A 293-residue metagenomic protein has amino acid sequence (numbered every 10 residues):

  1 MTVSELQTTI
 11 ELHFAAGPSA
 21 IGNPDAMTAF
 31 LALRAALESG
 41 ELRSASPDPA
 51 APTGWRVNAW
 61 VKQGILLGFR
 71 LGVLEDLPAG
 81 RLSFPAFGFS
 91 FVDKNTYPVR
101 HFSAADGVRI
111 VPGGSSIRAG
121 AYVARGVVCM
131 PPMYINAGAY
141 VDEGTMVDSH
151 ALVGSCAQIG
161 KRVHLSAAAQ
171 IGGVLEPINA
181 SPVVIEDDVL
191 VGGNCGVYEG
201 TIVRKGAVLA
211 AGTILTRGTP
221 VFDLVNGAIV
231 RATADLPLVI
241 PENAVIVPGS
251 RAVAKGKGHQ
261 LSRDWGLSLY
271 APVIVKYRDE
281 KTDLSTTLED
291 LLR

Functional and structural regions predicted by a protein language model:
M1-V108, L238, E242-A244, P248-R293: Terminal amphipathic alpha-helical/low-complexity segments used for targeting or macromolecular assembly
A104, V108-H259, I274: Structural signal for interior beta-strand "rungs" in well-ordered beta-sheet cores of soluble enzyme domains
